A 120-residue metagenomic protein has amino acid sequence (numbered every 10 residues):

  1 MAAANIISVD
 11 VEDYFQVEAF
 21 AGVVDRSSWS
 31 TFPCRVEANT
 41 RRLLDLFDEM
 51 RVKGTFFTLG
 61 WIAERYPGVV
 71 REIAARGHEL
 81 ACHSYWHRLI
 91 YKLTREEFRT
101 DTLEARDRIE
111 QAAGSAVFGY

Functional and structural regions predicted by a protein language model:
M1-G119: Catalytic alpha-helical scaffold of carbohydrate-active enzymes acting on polysaccharides/glycoconjugates
